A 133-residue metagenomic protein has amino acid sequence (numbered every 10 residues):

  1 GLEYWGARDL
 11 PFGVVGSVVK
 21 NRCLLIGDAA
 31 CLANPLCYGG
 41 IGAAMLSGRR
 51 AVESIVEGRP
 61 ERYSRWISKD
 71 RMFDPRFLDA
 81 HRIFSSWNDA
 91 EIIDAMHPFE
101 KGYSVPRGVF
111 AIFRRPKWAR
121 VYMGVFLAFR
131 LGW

Functional and structural regions predicted by a protein language model:
G1-S54, E61-I67: FAD/FMN-dependent oxidoreductases across multiple families
V14-S17, V52-A95: Active-site-proximal substrate-binding core of FAD-dependent oxidoreductases
S17-N34, L78-R107: Short, Lys/Arg-enriched charge-dense amphipathic segments
K20, R49, R59, K69 (+2 more regions): Context-gated lysine
A44, K69-M72, I83, G124 (+1 more regions): A generic structural signal for solvent-exposed, polar alpha-helical segments
D89-W133: C-terminal auxiliary extensions adjacent to catalytic cores
